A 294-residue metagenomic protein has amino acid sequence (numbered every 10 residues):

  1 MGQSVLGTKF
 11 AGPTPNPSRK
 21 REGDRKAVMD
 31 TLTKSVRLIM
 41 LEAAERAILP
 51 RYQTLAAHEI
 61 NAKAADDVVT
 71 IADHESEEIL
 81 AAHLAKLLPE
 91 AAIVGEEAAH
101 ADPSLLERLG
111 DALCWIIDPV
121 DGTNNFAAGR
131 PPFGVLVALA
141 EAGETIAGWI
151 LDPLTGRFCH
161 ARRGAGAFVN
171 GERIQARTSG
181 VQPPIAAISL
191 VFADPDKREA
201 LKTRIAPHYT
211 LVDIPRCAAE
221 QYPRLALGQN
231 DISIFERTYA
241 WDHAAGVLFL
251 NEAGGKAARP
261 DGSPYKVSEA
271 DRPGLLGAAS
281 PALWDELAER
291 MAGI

Functional and structural regions predicted by a protein language model:
M1-V28: Intrinsic disorder/low-complexity segments
A27-V120: N-terminal subdomain of lithium-sensitive/metallo-dependent phosphomonoesterases centered on the IMPase/IPPase/PAP
I48-R51, D73, L84, T123 (+6 more regions): Residue-level signal for inorganic ion chemistry
L55, F133, A161-A165, N251 (+1 more regions): A short, compositionally biased
G95-E97, G171, R216: Short loop/edge segments at beta-strand edges and connector loops that shape dinucleotide/nucleotide cofactor-binding
L105-F168: DPxDG-like acidic metal-binding loop motif
V169-N170, Q175-A176: A structural micro-motif at secondary-structure boundaries
R177-I294: An extended, acidic
